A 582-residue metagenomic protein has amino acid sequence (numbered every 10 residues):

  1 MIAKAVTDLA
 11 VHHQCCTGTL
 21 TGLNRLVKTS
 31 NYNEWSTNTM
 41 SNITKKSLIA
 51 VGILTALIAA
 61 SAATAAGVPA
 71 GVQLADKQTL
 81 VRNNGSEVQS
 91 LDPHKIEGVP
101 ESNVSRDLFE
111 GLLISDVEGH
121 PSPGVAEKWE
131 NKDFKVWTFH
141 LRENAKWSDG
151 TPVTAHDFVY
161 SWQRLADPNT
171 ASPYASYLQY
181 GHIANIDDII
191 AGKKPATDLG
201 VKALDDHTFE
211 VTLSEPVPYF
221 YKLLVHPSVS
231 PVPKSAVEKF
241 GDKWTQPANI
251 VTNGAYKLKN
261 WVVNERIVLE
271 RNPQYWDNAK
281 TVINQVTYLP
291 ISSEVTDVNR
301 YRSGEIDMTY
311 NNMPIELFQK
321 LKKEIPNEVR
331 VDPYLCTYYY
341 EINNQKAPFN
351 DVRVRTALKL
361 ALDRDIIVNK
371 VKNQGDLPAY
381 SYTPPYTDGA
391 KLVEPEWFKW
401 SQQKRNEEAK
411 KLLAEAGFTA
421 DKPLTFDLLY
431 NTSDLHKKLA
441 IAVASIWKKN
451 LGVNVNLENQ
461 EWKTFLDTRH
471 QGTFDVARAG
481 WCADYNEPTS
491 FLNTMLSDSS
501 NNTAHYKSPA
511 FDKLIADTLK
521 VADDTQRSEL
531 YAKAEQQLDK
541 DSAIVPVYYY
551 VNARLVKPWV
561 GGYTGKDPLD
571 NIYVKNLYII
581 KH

Functional and structural regions predicted by a protein language model:
L9, N83-D133, N249-T252: N-terminal lobe/hinge region of extracytoplasmic solute-binding protein
V68, Q73, T138, V368 (+4 more regions): Extracytoplasmic/peripheral linker and loop segments enriched in polar/acidic and small residues with frequent Thr/Pro
R82, V263, N406, K410-A483 (+2 more regions): Ligand/substrate-recognition segments at binding pockets and active sites
H120, I183, D187, A191-G192 (+7 more regions): Gly/Pro-rich hinge or "lid" segments in bacterial periplasmic/extracellular proteins
T154-S161, D206-T212, P216, G254-A255 (+5 more regions): Alpha-helical secondary-structure segments
K259-E270, T287-K346, N369: Extracellular/periplasmic solute-recognition and catalytic clefts
L377-E415, S433-K438: Structural transition elements
R554-H582: Long beta-strand-rich cores associated with HINT superfamily self-processing modules
